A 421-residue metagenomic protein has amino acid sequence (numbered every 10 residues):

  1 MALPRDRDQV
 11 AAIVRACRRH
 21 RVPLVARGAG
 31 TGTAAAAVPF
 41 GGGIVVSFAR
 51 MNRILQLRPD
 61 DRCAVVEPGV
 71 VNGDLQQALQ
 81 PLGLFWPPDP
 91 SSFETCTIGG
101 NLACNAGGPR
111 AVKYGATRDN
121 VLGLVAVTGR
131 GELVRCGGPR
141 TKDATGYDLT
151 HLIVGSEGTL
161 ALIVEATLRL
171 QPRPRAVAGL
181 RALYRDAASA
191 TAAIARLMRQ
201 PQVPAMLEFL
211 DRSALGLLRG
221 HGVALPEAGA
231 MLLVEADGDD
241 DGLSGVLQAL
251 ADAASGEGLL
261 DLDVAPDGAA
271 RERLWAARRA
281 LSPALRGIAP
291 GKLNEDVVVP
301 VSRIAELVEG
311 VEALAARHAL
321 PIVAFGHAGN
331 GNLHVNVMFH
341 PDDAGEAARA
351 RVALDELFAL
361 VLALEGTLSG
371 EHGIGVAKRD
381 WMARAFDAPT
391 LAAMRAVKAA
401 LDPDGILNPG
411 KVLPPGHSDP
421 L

Functional and structural regions predicted by a protein language model:
M1-M51, P68, H327, M338 (+1 more regions): Glycine-rich N-terminal segment of FAD-binding domains in flavoprotein oxidoreductases, spanning the beta-loop-helix
C17, G158, V335, D402: Conserved, mostly hydrophobic/aromatic
R53-L57, C63-E208, L407, L421: FAD-binding subdomain of flavoenzyme oxidoreductases
E132, R379-L421: Activity-critical C-terminal alpha-helical subdomain
L168-P172, A178-Y184, S189-A353, L360 (+2 more regions): C-terminal substrate-recognition/cap domain of FAD-linked oxidoreductases
L362-I374, A399, P403-L407: Alpha-helix capping/hinge segments and adjacent helical runs
